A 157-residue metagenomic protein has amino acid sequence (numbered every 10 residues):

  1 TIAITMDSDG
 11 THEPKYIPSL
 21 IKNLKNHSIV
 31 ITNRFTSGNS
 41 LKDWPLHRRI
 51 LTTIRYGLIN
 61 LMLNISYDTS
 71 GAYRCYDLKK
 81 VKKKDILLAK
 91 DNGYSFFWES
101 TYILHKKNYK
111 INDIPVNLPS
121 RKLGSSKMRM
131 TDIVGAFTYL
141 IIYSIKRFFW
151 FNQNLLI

Functional and structural regions predicted by a protein language model:
T1-T11: Short beta-strand-to-loop acidic/aromatic patch adjacent to the donor-nucleotide binding site
I2, P14-Y94, R121-T131, A136: Acceptor/aglycone-binding surface of glycosyltransferases and processive sugar-polymer synthases
M6, N33, N117: Conserved residues at the C-terminal ends of beta-strands
D9, D77, L104, I114 (+1 more regions): Residue-level signature of catalytic and energy-coupling elements of molecular machines, predominantly ATP/GTP-dependent
K15, T138-I157: Terminal low-complexity segments of carbohydrate-biosynthetic enzymes
C75-L78, K82-K83, D113, Q153-I157: Short linear elements at protein peripheries
L88-N92, T101-N117: Catalytic donor-sugar/metal-binding loop of nucleotide-sugar-dependent glycosyltransferases
W98: DNA-recognition element of transcription regulators
